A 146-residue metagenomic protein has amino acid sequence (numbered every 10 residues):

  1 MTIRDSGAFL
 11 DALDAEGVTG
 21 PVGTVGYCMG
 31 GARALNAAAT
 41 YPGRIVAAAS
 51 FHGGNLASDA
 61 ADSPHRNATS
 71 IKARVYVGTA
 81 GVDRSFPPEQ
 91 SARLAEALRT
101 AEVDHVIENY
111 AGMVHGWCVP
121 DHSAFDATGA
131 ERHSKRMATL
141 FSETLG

Functional and structural regions predicted by a protein language model:
M1-G146: N-terminal cap/leader regions of alpha/beta-hydrolase-fold enzymes, predominantly small-molecule hydrolases
